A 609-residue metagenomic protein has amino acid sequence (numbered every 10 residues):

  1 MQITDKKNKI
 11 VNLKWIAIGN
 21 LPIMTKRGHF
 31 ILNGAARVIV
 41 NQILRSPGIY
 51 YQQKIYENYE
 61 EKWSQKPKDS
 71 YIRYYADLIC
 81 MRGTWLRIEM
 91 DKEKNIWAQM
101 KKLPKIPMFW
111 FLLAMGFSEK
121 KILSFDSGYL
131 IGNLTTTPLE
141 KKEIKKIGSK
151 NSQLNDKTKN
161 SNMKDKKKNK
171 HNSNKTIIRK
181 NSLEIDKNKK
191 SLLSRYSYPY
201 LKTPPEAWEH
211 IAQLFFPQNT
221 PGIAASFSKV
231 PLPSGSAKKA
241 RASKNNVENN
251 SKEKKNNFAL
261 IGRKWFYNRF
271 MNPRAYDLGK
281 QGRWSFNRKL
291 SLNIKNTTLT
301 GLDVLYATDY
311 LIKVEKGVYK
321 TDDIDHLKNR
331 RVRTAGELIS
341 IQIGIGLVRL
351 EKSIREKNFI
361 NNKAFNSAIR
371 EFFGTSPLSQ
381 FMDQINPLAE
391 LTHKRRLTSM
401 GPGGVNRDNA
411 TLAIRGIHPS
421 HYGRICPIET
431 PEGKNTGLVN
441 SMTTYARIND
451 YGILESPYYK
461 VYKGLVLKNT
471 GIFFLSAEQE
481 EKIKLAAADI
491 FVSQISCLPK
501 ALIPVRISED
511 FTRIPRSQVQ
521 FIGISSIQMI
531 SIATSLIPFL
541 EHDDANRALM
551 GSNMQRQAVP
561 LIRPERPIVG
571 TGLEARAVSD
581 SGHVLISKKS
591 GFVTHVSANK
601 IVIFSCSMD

Functional and structural regions predicted by a protein language model:
M1-T398, G404, T443-I562, A598: N-terminal non-catalytic structural scaffold regions of very large proteins
I31, T430, K588: Short, acidic, Ser/Thr-enriched surface-loop or helix-capping motifs
S367, E371, G437, H583-H595: Generic structural motif
S399-P427, G570-K588: Flexible, glycine/threonine-enriched loop-and-boundary segments that flank and lead into catalytic domains of large
A558-V569, L573: Edge strands and adjacent loops of beta-rich recognition modules
K589-S607: Carboxylate/His-rich catalytic cores and anion/metal-binding grooves
